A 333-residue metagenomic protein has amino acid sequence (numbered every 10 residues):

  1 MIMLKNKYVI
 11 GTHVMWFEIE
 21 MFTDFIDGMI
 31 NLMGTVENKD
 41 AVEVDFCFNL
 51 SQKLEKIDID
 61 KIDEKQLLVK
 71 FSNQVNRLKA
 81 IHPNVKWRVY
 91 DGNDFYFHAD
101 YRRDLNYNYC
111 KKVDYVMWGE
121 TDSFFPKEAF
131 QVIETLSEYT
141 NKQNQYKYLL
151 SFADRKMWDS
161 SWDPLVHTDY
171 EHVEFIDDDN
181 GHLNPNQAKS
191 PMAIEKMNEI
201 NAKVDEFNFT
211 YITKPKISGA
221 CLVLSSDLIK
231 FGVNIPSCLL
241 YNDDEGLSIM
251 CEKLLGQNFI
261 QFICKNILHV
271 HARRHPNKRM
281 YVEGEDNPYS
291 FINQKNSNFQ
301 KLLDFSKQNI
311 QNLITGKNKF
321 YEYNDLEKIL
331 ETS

Functional and structural regions predicted by a protein language model:
N6-H13, M29, E43-F48: Hydrophobic targeting segments
M15, I19-F25, A99-Y101: Catalytic phosphate/metal-binding cores of nucleic-acid and nucleotide-processing enzymes, i.e., regions that mediate
D24-A41, Q52-K53: Short, acidic, metal-binding catalytic loop of nucleotide-sugar glycosyltransferases
N49-S51, G119-D122, A153: Active-site acidic Asp-centered loop
L54-V113: Active-site-proximal specificity loops/subdomain of glycosyltransferases
N106, P126-I235: Conserved catalytic core of nucleotide-sugar-dependent glycosyltransferases
V113-P126: Short beta-strand-to-loop acidic/aromatic patch adjacent to the donor-nucleotide binding site
V204-L222, S226-D227, F231-S333: C-terminal catalytic/acceptor-binding lobe
